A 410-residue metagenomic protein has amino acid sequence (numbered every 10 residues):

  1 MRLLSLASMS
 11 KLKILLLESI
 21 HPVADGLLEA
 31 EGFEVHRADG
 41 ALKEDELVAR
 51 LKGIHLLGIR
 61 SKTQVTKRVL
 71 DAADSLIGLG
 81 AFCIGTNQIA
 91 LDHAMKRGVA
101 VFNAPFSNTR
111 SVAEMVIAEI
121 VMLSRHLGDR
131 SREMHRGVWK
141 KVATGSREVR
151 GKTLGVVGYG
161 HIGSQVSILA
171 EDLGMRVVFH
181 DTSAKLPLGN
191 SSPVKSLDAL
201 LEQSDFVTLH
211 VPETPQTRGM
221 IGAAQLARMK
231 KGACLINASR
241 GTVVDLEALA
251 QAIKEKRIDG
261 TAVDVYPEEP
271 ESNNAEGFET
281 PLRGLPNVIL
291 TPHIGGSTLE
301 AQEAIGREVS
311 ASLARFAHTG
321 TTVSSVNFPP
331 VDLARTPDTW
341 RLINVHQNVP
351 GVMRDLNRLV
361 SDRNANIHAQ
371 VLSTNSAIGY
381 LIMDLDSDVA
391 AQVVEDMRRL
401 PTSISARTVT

Functional and structural regions predicted by a protein language model:
L3-F102, L200-E202, G222-A224, R228 (+1 more regions): An N-terminal-biased, well-structured beta-alpha scaffold segment characteristic of Rossmann-like dinucleotide-binding
S10-L15, A30-A38, D45, N103-A113 (+9 more regions): Structural/interface elements that position substrates and couple domains in central-metabolism enzymes
K52, V65-L70, T182-T280, S297: Rossmann-like adenosine-cofactor binding region
R97-T153, Q165-D172, H318-S325: Phosphate-binding beta-alpha-beta segment of Rossmann-like dinucleotide-binding domains, i.e., the NAD(P)
V101, G232-T336, R363, Y380 (+1 more regions): Rossmann-like dinucleotide-binding domain for NAD(H)/NADP(H)
Y159-G160: Glycine-rich Rossmann-fold phosphate-binding loop(s) that bind the pyrophosphate of adenine dinucleotide cofactors
V323-T410: A conserved regulatory-domain signal marking ACT and ACT-like small-molecule sensing domains and adjacent regulatory
